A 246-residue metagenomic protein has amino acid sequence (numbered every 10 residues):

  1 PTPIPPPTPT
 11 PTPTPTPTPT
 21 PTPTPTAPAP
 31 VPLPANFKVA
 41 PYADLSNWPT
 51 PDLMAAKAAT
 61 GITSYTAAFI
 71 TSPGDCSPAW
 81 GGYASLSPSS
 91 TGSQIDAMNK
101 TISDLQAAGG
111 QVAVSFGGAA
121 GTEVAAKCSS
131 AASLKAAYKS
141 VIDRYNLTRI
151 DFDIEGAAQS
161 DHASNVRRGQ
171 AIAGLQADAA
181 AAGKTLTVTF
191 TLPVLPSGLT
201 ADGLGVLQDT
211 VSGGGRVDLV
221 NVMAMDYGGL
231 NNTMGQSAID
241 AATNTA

Functional and structural regions predicted by a protein language model:
P1-T2, T245: Generic low-polarity alpha-helical segments
T2-V31: Ser/Thr-rich, Proline-interspersed low-complexity disordered segments
P32-A246: Chitinase-like catalytic core of GlcNAc-active glycosidases
